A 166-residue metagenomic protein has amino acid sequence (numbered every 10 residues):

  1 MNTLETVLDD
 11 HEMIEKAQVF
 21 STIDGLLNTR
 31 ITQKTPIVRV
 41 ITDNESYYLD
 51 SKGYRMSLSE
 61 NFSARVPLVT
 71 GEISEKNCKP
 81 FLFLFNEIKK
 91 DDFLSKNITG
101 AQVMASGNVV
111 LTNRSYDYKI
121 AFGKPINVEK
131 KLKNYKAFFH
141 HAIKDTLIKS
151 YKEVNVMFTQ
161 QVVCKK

Functional and structural regions predicted by a protein language model:
M1, V19-G25, V103, L147-I148 (+1 more regions): Short, glycine-/polar-rich solvent-exposed loops and beta-turns at beta-strand/coil boundaries
M1-E12, L58-L82, K130-K133, H140-T146: Periplasmic/extracytosolic POTRA-like scaffold domains at the N-termini of outer-membrane and outer-envelope
N2-T35, Y54: Membrane-embedded segments
D9-E15, K89-N97, D145-K149: Short secondary-structure junctions
E15-K16, L26, T35-V38, M56 (+5 more regions): Short beta-strands and strand-coil junctions in structured, solvent-facing domains, enriched
L27-A105, T112: Extracytoplasmic segments of membrane-associated envelope/inner-membrane machinery
P125-K166: Extracytoplasmic/luminal low-complexity segments enriched in Pro/Gly and acidic/polar residues that act as flexible
